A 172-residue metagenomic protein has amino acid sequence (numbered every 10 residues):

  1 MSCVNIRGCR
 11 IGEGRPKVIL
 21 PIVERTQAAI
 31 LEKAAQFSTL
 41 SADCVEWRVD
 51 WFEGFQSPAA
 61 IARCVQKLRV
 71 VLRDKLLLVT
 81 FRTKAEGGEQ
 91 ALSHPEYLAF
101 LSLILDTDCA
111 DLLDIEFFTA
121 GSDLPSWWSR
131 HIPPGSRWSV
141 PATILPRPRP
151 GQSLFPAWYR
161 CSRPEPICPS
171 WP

Functional and structural regions predicted by a protein language model:
M1-E32: N-terminal amphipathic alpha-helix/helix-capping segment at the start of soluble metabolic enzymes
R7, F52-L68, F117-I132, R149-G151: Active-site-adjacent beta->alpha loops and helix N-cap segments on the catalytic face of soluble alpha/beta enzymes
V23, C44-G54, T80, E96-Y97 (+3 more regions): Catalytic beta/alpha-barrel core
E24, L31-A35, T39-L72: Extreme N-terminal leader/targeting regions
R25-S38, L92-L103, P150-R160: Short, acidic/polar
S57-T83, T107, W127-S139: Alpha-helix-loop-beta-strand connector modules within alpha/beta enzyme cores
D74-L98: Structural motif corresponding to the early beta-alpha repeats
S126-P164: Histidine/lysine/aspartate-rich catalytic loop segments that bind and position anionic ligands
